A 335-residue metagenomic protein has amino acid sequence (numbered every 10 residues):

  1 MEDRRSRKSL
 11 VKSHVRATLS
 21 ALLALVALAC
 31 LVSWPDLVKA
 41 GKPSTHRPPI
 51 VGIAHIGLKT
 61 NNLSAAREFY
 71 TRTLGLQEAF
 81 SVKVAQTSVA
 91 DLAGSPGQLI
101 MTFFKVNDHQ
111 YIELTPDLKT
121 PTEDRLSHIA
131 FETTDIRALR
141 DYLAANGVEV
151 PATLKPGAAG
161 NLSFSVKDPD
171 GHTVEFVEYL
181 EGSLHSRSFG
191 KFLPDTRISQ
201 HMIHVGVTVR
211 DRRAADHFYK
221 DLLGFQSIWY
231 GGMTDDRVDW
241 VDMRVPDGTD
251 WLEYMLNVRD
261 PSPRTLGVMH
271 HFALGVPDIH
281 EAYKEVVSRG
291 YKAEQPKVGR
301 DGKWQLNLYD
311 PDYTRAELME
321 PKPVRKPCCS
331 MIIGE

Functional and structural regions predicted by a protein language model:
M1-R16: N-terminal secretory signal peptides that target proteins for export/translocation
S20-S33: Bacterial N-terminal signal peptides
C30-V32, D36-P49, R140-H201, V207 (+4 more regions): Vicinal oxygen chelate
P48, G57-H109, A159, G206-L252 (+1 more regions): Core segments of cupin and vicinal oxygen chelate
V51-N61, T102-Q110, L118-L143, L162-K167 (+5 more regions): Vicinal oxygen chelate
N62, L74-G75, V82-K83, D108 (+8 more regions): A mature extracytoplasmic/lumenal domain signature
E68, R72, R137-A145, H217 (+2 more regions): Replace "anionic and nucleotidyl ligands
T120-E123, G182-H185, D260-R264, V324-P327: A short local loop/turn or secondary-structure capping micro-motif enriched for an aromatic residue
